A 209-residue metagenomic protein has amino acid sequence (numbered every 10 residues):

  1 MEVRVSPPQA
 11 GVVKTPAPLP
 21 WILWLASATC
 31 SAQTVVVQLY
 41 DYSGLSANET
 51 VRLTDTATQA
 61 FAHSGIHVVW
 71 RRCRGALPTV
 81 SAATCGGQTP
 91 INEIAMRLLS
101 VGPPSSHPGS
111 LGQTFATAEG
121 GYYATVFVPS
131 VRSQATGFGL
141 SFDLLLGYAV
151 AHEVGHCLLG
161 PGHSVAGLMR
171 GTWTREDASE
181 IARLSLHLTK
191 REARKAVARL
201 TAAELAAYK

Functional and structural regions predicted by a protein language model:
M1-A17: N-terminal secretory signal peptides that target proteins for export/translocation
E2-V3, L23, N48, L146: Hydrophobic alpha-helical context, especially transmembrane and signal-peptide helices
R4, C85-G87, G167: Functionally engaged cysteine thiol sites
P18-A28: Bacterial N-terminal signal peptides
C30-Q33: Boundary at the C-terminal end of the N-terminal hydrophobic targeting segment
Y40-D55, A116-G137, L144-L145, C157 (+1 more regions): Metalloprotease/metallohydrolase-associated module, dominated by Zn2+-dependent proteases
A47-V154, G160: Metzincin-family zinc-dependent endopeptidase catalytic domain
